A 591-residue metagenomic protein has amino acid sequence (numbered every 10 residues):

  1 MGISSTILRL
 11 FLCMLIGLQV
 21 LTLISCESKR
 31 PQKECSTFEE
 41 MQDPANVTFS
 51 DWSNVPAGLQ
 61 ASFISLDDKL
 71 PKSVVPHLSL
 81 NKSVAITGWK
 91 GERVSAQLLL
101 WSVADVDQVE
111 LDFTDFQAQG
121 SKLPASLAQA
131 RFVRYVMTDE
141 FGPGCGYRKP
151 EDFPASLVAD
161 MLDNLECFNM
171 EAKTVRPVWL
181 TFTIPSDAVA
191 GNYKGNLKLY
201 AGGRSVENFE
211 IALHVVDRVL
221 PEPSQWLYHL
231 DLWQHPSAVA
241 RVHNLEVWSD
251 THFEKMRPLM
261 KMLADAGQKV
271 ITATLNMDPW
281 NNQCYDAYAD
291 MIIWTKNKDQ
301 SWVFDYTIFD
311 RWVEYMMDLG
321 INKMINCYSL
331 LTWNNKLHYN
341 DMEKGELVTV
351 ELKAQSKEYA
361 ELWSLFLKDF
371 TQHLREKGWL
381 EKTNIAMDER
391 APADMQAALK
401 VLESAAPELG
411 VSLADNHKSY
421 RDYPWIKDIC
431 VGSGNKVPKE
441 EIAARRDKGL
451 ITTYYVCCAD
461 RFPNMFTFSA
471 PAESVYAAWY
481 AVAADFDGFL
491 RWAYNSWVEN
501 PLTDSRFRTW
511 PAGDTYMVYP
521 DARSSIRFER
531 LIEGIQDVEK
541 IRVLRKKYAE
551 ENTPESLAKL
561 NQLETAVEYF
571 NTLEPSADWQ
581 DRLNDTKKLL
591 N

Functional and structural regions predicted by a protein language model:
M1-L12: Bacterial N-terminal signal peptides that target proteins for export
F11-T22: Bacterial N-terminal signal peptides
C26-N281, L380, S576-N591: Mature N-terminal, pre-catalytic/accessory segment of carbohydrate-active enzymes
K90, E254-K255, F304-I308, A393-D394 (+2 more regions): Short, glycine/acidic-rich beta->alpha junctions
V158, T183, Y193-A201, E207-A405 (+2 more regions): Aromatic-lined carbohydrate-binding surfaces of glycoside hydrolases
K336-Y339, L347, E351-Y359, W363-H417 (+2 more regions): Catalytic domains of carbohydrate-active enzymes that cleave complex glycans
L409-K436: Aromatic- and acid-rich polysaccharide-binding/catalytic face of secreted or lumenal carbohydrate-active enzymes
D428-R506, W510: Catalytic-core region of carbohydrate-active enzymes that cleave or remodel glycosidic bonds
